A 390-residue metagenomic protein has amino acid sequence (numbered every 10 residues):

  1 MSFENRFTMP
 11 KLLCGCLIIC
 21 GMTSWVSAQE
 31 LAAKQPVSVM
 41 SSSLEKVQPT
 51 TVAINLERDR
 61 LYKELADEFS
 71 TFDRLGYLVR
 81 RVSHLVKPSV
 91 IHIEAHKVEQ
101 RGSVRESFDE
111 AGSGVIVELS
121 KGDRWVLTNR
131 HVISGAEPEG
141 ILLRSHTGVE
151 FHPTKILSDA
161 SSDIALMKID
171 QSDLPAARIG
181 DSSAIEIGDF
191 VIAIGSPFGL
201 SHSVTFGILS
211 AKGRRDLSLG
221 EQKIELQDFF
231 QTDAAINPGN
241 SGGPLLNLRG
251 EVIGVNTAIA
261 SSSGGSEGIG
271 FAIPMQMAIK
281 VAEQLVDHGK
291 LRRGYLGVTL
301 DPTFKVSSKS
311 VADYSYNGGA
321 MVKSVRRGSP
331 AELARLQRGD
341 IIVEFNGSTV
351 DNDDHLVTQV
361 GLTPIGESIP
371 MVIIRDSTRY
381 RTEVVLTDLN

Functional and structural regions predicted by a protein language model:
F3-L13: Bacterial N-terminal signal peptides that target proteins for export
L13-S24: Bacterial N-terminal signal peptides
S24-E30: Bacterial Sec-dependent signal peptides at the C-terminal "C-region" and cleavage site
E30-S310, Y316-G318, K323-R327, A334 (+4 more regions): Serine-dependent protease modules
G339: Conserved catalytic motifs of ABC-family nucleotide-binding domains
F345-V350, D376: Short strand-turn-strand beta-turns centered on an Asx-Gly dipeptide
